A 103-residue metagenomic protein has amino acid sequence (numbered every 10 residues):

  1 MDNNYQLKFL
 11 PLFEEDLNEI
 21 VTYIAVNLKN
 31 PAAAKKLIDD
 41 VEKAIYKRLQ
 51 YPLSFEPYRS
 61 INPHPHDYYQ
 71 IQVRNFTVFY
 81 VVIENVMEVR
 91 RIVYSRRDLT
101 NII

Functional and structural regions predicted by a protein language model:
M1-N62: Basic, Lys/Arg-enriched alpha-helical interface segments
H64-D67: Short acidic/glycine-enriched loop/turn segments that link adjacent beta-strands
Y69, V73-T77, V81-I103: Enriched for short, Lys/Arg-rich terminal
